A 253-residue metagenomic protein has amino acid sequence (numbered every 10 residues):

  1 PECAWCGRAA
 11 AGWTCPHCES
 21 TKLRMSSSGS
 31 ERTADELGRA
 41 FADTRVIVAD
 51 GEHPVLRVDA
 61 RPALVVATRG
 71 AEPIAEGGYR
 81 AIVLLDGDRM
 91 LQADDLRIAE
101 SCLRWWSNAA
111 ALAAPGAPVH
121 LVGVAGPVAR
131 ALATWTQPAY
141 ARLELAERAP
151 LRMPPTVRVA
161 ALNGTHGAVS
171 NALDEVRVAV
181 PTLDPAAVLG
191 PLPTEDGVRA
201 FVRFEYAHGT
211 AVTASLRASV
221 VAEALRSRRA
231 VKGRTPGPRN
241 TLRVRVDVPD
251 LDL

Functional and structural regions predicted by a protein language model:
P1-R39: Cys/His-rich short segments
C18, S30, E52, H120-L121: Residue-level detector of alpha-helical recognition elements and their boundaries
L23-E52, V169-E175: Short, charged N-terminal beta->alpha structural module
A40-F41, H53-A99, R104, N108-L253: Accessory helical-bundle/CTD segments and flexible terminal tails appended to RecA-like ATPase motors
